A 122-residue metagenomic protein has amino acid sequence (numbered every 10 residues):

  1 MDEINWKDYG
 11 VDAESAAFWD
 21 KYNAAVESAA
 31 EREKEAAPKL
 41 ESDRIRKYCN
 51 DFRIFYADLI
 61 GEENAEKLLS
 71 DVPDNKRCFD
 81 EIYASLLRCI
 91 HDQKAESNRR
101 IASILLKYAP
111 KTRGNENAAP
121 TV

Functional and structural regions predicted by a protein language model:
M1-D43: Short N-terminal mixed-charge amphipathic segments
M1-K7, V11, W19, E63 (+3 more regions): Intrinsic-disorder/low-complexity regions
E14, F18-A25, Y48, F52 (+2 more regions): Alpha-helical structural motif
A25-S28, R32, L59, D71 (+2 more regions): Residues that form generic nucleotide/phosphate-binding pockets
E35-A36, E41-P73, F79-S85: A generic structured-segment signal
E66-V122: C-terminal charged interaction modules
